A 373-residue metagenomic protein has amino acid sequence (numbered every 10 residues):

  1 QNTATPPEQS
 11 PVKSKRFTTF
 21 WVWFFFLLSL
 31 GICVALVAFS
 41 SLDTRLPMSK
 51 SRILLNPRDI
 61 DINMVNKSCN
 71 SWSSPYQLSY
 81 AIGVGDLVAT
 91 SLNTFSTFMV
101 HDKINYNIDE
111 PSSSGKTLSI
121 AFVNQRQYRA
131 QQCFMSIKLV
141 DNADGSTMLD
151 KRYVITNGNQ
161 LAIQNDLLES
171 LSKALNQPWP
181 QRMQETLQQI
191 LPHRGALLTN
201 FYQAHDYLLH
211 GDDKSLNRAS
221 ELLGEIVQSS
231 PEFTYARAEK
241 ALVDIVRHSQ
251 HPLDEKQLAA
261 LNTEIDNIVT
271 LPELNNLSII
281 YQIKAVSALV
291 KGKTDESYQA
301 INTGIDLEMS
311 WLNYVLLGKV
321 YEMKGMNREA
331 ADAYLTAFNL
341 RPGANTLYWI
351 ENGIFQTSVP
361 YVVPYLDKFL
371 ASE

Functional and structural regions predicted by a protein language model:
Q1-K15: N-terminal intrinsically disordered, acidic low-complexity segments at the extreme N-terminus
W23-F24, S29-I82, L197, L208 (+1 more regions): A structural "domain/chain start" motif
L46-M48, V84-Y202: Catalytic-center loop of serine/cysteine hydrolases
A196-E225, S229: Alpha-helical segment of the N-proximal tetratricopeptide repeat
H205, L242, S249, V286 (+2 more regions): Residue-level recognition of tetratricopeptide repeat
H210-D213, R247, K291, K324 (+1 more regions): Structural motif corresponding to the intra-repeat A-B loop/turn of tetratricopeptide repeats
T234-Y235, V269-I279, M309-L316, F338-G353 (+2 more regions): Boundary/linker segments of alpha-helical solenoid repeat arrays
